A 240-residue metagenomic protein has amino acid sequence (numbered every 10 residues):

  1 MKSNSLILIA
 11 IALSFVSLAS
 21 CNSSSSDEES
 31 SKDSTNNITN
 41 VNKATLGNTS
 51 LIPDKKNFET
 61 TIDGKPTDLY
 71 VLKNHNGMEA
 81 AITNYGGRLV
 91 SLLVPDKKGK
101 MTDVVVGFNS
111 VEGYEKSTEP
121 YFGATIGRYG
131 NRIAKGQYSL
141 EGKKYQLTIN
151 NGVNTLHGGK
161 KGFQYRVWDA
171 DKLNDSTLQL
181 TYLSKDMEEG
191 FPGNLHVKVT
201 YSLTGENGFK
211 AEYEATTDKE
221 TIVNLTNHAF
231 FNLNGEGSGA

Functional and structural regions predicted by a protein language model:
M1-L8: Bacterial N-terminal signal peptides that target proteins for export
S17-S20: C-terminal motif of bacterial Sec signal peptides marking the signal peptidase cleavage site
N22-M78, N84-A240: An exposed, glycine/acidic-rich loop-and-rim segment of catalytic or binding clefts
